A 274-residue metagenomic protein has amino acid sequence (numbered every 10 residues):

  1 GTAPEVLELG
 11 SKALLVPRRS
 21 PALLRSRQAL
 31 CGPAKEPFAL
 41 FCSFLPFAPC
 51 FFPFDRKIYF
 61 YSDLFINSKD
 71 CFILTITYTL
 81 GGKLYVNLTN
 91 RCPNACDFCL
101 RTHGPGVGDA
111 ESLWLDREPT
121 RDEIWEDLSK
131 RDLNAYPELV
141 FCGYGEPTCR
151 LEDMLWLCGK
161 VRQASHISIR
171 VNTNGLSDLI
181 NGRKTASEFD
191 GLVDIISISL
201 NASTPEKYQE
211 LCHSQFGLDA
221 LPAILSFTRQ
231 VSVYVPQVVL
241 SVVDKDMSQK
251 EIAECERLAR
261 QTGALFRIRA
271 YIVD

Functional and structural regions predicted by a protein language model:
T2-R18: Extreme N-terminal basic, low-complexity initiation segments that serve as generic localization/processing leaders
R18-E36: Short Gly/Ser/Thr- and charged-rich N-terminal loops/segments that act as flexible capping/hinge elements
P46, P53, K57-I73: Short, positively charged and aromatic/hydrophobic N-terminal segments
L74-T120: Canonical Radical SAM [4Fe-4S] cluster-binding loop centered on the CxxxCxxC motif and its immediate flanking residues
R121-Y144: Short Fe-S-cluster ligation motifs
Y144-D274: Conserved AdoMet/S-adenosylmethionine-binding subsite of the radical SAM
